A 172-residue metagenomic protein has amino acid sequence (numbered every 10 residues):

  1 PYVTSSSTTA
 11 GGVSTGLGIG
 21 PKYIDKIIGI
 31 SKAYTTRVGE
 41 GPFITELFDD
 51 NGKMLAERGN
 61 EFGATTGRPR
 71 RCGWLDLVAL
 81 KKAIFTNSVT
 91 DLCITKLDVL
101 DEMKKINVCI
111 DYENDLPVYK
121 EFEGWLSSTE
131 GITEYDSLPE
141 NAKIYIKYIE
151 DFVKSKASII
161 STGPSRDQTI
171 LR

Functional and structural regions predicted by a protein language model:
P1-R172: Non-transmembrane, aqueous-exposed alpha-helical and coiled segments at domain scale
